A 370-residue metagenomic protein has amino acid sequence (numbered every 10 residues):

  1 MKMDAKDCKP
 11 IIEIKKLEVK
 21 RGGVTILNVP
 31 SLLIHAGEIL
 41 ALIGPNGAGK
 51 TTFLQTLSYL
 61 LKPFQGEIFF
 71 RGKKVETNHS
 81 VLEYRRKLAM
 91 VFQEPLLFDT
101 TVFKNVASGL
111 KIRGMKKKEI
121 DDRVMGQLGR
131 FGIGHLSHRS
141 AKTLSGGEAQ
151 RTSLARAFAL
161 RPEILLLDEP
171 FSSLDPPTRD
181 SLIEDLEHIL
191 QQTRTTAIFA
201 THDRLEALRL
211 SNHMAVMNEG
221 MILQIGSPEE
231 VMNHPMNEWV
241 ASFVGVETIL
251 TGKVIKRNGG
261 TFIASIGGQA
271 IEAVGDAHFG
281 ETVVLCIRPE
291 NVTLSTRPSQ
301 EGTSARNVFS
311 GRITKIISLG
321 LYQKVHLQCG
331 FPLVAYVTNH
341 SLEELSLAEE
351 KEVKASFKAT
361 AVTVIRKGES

Functional and structural regions predicted by a protein language model:
I43-P45: The feature captures the beta-strand-to-loop junction immediately N-terminal to the Walker
S58: Helix-to-loop junction immediately C-terminal to a conserved catalytic motif
G66-E76, Y84: Conserved ABC transporter NBD signature motif
K111, K118-L136, E187-H188: Conserved ABC ATPase "signature" region
S140-L144, E148: Conserved ABC ATPase signature
G268-I316, Y336-S370: Glycine/charge-rich catalytic "coupling/switch" loops of P-loop NTPases
